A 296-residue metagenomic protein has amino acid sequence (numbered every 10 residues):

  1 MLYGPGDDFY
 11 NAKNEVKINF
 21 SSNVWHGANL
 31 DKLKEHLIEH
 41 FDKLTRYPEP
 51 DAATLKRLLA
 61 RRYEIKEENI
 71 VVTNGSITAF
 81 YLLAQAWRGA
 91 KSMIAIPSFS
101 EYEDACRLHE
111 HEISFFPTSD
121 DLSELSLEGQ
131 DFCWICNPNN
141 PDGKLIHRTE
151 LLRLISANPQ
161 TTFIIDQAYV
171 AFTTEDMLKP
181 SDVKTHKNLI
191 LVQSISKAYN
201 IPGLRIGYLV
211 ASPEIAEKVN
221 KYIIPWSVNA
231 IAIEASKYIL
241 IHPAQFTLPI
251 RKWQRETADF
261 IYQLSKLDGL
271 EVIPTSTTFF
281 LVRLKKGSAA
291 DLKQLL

Functional and structural regions predicted by a protein language model:
M1-R46, G129: N-terminal "arm"/small-domain region of PLP-dependent enzymes with the aminotransferase-like
N29-L30, D51, N188-K266, L270-I273: PLP-dependent aminotransferase class I/II
P48, A60-Y81: Short loop-beta-helix segment that forms the pyridoxal 5′-phosphate
K66-I70, Q167, K187-N188: Short acidic capping loops at alpha-helix termini that bridge into adjacent secondary structure
S76-A84, I165-Y169, T173-T174, S181-D182: Glycine/small-residue-rich loop that forms an oxyanion/phosphate-binding "nest" at active or ligand-binding sites
Q85-N137, P141: PLP-dependent aminotransferase-like
T118-T173: Active-site phosphate-binding strand-loop segment of PLP-dependent enzymes
Q254, L267-L296: Conserved PLP-binding catalytic core of the aspartate aminotransferase-like
